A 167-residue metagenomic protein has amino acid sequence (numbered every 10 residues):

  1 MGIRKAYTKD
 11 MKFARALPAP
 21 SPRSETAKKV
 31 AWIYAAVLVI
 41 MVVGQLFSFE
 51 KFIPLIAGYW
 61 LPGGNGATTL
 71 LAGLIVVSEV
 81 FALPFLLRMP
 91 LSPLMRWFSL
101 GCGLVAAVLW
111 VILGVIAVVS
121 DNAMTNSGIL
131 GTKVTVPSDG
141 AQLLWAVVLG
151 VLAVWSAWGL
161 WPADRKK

Functional and structural regions predicted by a protein language model:
M1-F47, G73, V77, P84-K167: Extended, low-polarity transmembrane helix blocks
M41-I75: Solvent-exposed, well-ordered loop and adjacent helix/strand elements within mature globular domains that form
